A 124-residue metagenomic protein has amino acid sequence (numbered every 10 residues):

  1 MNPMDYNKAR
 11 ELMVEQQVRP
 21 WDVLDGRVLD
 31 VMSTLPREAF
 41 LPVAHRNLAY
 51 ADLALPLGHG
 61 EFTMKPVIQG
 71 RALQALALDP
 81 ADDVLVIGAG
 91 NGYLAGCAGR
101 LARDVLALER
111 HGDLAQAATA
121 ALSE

Functional and structural regions predicted by a protein language model:
M1-A44: N-terminal auxiliary segments of SAM/dcSAM-dependent transferases
P3-M4, F62, L108: A generic secondary-structure micro-motif detector that highlights 1-2 residue hydrophobic/ambivalent hotspots embedded
N7-A9, D52, L73, G96-R100: A short alpha-helix capping/helix-coil boundary motif
V14-E15, R19-P20, A49-D52, H59 (+1 more regions): Conserved alpha-helix/loop element of class I SAM-dependent methyltransferases that forms part of the SAM/SAH-binding
E15, D30, T34, Q74 (+1 more regions): Replace "anionic and nucleotidyl ligands
D25-G26, P66, G112: Alpha-helix N-capping/helix-start residues
A44-H45, P56: Glycine-rich loop at the start of a catalytic domain that most often binds anionic cofactors/ligands
A77-E124: Conserved nucleotide-cofactor-binding alpha/beta core module
